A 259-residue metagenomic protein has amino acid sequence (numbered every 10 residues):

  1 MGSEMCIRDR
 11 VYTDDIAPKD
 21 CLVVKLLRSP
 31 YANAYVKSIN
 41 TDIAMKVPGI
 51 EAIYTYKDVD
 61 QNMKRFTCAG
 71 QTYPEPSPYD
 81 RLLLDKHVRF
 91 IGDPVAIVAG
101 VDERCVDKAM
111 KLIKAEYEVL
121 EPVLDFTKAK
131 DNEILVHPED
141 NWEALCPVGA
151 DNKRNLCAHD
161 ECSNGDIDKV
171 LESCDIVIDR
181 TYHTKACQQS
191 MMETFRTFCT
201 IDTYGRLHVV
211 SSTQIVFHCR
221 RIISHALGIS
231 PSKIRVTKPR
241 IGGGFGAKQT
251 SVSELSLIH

Functional and structural regions predicted by a protein language model:
S3-E4, R8-G149: Flexible, low-hydrophobicity surface segments
D9-A17, I39-D42, D160-S173, L257: Intrinsically disordered, low-complexity boundary segments flanking structured domains
D15-D20, L83-D85, L171-C174, T194-I201 (+1 more regions): Short amphipathic alpha-helical segments, especially helix-boundary/capping motifs
C21-V23, V59-A69, P147, S163-V170 (+3 more regions): A generic short-segment signal for beta-strand/edge and adjacent turn/coil regions
L26-Y56, A96-E116, T197-P239, G244-I258: Alpha-helical support elements that line or immediately flank enzyme active sites and cofactor-binding pockets
N62-T67, N132-L135, C187-M192, G244-K248: Short, solvent-exposed polar/charged micro-motifs at secondary-structure junctions
D80, C187-M191, S253: Short secondary-structure boundary/capping elements
V136-L227: Helix-loop-helix junctions that connect adjacent transmembrane helices in secondary transporters/permeases, recognized
